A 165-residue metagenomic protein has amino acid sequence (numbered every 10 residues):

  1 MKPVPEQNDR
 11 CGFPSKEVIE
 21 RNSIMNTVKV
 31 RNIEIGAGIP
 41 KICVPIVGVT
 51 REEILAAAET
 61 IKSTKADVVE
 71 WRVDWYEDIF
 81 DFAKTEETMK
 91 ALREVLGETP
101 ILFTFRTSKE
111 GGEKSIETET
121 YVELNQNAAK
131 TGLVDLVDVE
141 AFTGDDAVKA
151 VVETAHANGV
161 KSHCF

Functional and structural regions predicted by a protein language model:
P14-I24: Short, Lys/Arg-enriched N-terminal segments with co-localized hydrophobic residues within the first ~10-30 amino acids
N22-V49: N-terminal amphipathic alpha-helix/helix-capping segment at the start of soluble metabolic enzymes
P40-L55, S108-T118: Active-site mouth loops of central-metabolism enzymes
T60-D74: Catalytic domains of carbohydrate-active enzymes, especially glycoside hydrolases
R72-D74, V134-D145, H163-F165: Catalytic beta/alpha-barrel core
D78-M89, A141-A155: Active-site-adjacent beta->alpha loops and helix N-cap segments on the catalytic face of soluble alpha/beta enzymes
T85-F105, H163: Alpha-helix-loop-beta-strand connector modules within alpha/beta enzyme cores
F103-K130: Glycine/small-residue-rich loop that forms an oxyanion/phosphate-binding "nest" at active or ligand-binding sites
